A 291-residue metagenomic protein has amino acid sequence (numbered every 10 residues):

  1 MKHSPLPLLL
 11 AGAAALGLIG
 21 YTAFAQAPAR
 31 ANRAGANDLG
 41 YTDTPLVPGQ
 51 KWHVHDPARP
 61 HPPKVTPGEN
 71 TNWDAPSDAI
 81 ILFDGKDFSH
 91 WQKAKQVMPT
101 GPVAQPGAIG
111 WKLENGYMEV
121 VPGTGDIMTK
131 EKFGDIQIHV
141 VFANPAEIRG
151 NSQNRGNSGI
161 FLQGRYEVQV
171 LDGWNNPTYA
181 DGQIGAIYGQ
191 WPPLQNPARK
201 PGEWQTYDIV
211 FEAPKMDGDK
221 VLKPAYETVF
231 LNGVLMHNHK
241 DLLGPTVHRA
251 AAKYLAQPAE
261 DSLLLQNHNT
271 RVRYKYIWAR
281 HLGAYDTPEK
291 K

Functional and structural regions predicted by a protein language model:
M1-L10: Bacterial N-terminal signal peptides that target proteins for export
L9-G12, T66: Enrichment for repetitive, rod-forming helical segments
A11-G20: Bacterial N-terminal signal peptides
Q26-K291: Carbohydrate-interacting regions of secretory-pathway proteins
